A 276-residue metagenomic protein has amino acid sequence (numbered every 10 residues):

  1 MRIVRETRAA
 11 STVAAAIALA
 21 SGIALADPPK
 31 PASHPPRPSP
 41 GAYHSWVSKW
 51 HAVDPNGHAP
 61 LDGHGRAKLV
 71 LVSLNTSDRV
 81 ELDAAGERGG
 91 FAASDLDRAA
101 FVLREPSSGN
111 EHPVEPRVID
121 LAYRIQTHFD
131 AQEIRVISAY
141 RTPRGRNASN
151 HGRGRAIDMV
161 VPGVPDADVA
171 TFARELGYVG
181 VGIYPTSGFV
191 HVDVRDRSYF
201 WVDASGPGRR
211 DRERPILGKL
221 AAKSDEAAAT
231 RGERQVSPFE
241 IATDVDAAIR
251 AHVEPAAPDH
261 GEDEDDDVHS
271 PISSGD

Functional and structural regions predicted by a protein language model:
R2-I3, L25-P28: N-terminal acidic, proline/glycine-rich, low-complexity intrinsically disordered segments
R2-V13: Bacterial N-terminal signal peptides that target proteins for export
S11-G22: Bacterial N-terminal signal peptides
D27-P40, V72, N150-A156, V161-D276: Catalytic cores and adjacent binding grooves of peptidoglycan-active enzymes
S39-H44, H51, P60-T186, V190-D196: Cell-envelope/glycan interface and biosynthesis
